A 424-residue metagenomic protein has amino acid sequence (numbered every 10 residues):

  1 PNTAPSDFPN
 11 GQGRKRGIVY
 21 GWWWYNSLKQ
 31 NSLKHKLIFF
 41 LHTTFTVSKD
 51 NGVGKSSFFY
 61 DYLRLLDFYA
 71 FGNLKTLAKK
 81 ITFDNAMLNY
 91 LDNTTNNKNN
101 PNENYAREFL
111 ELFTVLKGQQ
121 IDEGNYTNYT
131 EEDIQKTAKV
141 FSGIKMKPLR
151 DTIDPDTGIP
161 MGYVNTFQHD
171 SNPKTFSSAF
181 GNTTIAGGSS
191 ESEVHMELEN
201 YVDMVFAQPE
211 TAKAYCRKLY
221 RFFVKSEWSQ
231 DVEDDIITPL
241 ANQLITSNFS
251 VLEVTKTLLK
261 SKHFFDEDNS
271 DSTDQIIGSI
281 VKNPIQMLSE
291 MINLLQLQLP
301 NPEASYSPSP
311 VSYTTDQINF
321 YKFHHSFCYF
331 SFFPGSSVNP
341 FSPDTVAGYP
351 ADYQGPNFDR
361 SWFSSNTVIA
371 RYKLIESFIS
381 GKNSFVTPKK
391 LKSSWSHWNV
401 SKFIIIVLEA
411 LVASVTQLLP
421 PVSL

Functional and structural regions predicted by a protein language model:
P1-P5, I18-W23, K55-T257, S261-P310: Active-site substrate-binding loop specific to GH73 endo-beta-N-acetylglucosaminidase modules in bacterial autolysins
T3-K15, W24-L28, G52: Post-signal peptide N-terminal segment of secreted/secretory-pathway proteins
K15-R16, G355: Intrinsically disordered, low-complexity regions enriched in Ser/Pro/Gly/Gln/His and often acidic
G17-Y20, L28-K36: Amphipathic interfacial helices
L33-L37, K49-S57, N100: Short, flexible active-site-proximal loops enriched in glycine and acidic residues
P209-S247, T255-L424: Flexible, low-complexity segments enriched for small/polar residues
